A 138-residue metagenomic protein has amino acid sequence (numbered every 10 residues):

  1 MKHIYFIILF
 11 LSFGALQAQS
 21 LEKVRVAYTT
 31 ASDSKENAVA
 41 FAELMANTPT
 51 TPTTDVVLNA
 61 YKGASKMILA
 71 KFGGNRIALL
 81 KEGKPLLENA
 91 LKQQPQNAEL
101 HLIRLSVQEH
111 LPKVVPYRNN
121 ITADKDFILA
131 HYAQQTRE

Functional and structural regions predicted by a protein language model:
M1-L21: Bacterial Sec-dependent N-terminal signal peptides
A18-T50, A60-Y61: N-terminal leader/linker segments that initiate helical-solenoid repeat arrays
T29-S32, G63, M67-N75, S106 (+1 more regions): Short coil/turn linking the two alpha-helices of tandem helical-hairpin repeats
T30-M45, R76-P85, Y117-D124: Helix-turn-helix repeat elements of alpha-solenoid scaffolds
N47-T48, A90, I128: Canonical positions in the second alpha-helix
E109-E138: A charged, solvent-exposed segment within the mature domains of Sec-exported extracytoplasmic proteins
